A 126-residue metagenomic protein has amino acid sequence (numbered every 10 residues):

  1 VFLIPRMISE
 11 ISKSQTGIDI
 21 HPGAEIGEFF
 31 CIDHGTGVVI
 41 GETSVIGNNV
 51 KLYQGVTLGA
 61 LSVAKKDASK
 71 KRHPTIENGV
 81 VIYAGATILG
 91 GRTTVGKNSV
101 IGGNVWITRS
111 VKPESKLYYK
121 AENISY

Functional and structural regions predicted by a protein language model:
V1-S12, T16: Terminal amphipathic alpha-helical/low-complexity segments used for targeting or macromolecular assembly
T16, H21-P22, G27-E28, D33-E42 (+11 more regions): Left-handed beta-helix
